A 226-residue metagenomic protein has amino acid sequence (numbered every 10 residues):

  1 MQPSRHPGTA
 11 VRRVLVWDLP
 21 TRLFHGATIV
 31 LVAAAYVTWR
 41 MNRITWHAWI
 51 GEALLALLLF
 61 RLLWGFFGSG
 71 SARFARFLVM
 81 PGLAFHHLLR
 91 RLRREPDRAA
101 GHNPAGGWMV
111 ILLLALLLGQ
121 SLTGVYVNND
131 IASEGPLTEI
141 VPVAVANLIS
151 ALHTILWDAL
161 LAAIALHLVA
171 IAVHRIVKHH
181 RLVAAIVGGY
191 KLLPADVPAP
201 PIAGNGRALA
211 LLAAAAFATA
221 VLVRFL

Functional and structural regions predicted by a protein language model:
M1-L226: Membrane-embedded alpha-helical bundles that constitute the cytochrome b-like, heme-associated redox core of multi-pass
